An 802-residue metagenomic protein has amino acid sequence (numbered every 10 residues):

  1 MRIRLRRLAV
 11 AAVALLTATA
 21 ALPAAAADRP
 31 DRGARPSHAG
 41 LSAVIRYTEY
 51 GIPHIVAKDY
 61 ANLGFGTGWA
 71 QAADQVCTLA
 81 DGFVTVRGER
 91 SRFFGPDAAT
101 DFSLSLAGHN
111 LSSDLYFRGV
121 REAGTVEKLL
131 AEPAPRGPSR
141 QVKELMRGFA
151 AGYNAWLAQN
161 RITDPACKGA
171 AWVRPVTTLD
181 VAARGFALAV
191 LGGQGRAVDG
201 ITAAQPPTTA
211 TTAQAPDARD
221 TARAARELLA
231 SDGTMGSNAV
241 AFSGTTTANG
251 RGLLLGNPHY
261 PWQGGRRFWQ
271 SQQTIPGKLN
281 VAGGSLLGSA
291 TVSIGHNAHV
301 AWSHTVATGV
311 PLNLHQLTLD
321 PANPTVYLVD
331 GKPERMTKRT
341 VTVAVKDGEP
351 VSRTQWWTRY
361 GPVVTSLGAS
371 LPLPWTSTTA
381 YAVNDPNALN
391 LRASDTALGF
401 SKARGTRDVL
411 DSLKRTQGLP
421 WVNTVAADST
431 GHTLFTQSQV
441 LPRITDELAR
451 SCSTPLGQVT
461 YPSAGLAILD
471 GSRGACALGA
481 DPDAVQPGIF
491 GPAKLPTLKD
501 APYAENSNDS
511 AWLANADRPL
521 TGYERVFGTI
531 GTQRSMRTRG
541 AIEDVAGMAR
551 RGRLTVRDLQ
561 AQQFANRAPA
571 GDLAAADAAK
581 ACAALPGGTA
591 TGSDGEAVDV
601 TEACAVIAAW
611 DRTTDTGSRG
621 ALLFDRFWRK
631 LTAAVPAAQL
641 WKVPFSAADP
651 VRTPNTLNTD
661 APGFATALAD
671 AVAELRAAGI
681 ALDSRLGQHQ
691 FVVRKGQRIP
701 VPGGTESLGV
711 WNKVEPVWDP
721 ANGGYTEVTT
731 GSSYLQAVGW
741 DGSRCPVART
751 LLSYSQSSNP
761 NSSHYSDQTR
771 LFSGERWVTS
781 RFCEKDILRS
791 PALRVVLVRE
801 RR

Functional and structural regions predicted by a protein language model:
M1-D28: Secretory targeting and sorting signals
P30-G264, P276-K278, A282-T291: Substrate-recognition/specificity elements adjacent to catalytic centers across diverse enzyme folds
V56-A80, W269, T358-L373, T379: Short, surface-exposed, low-complexity cationic segments
G66, D114-Y116, V120-E144, A382-N384 (+4 more regions): Second-shell loop/turn segments in exported
A203, T209-A215, F435, R443-R450 (+1 more regions): A terminal-accessory region detector
I275-L287, T291, G295-V300, H304-G471 (+1 more regions): Glycine- and hydrophobic-rich flexible loops that cap the catalytic core of alpha/beta enzyme folds
L419-M548, F627-L631: Hydrophobic alpha-helical segments
N515-S593, R685-R802: Terminal end segments
